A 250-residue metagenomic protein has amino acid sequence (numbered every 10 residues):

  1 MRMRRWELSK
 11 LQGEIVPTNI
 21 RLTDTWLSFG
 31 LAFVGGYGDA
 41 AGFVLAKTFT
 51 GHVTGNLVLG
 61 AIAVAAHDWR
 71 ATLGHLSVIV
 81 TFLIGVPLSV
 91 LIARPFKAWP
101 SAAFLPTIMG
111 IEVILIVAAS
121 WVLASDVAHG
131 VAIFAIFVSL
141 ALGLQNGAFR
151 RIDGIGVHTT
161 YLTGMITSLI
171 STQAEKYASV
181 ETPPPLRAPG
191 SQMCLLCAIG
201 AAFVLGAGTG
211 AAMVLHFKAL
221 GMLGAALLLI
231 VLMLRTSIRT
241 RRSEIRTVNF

Functional and structural regions predicted by a protein language model:
R2-F250: Alpha-helical transmembrane segments of multi-pass membrane proteins
